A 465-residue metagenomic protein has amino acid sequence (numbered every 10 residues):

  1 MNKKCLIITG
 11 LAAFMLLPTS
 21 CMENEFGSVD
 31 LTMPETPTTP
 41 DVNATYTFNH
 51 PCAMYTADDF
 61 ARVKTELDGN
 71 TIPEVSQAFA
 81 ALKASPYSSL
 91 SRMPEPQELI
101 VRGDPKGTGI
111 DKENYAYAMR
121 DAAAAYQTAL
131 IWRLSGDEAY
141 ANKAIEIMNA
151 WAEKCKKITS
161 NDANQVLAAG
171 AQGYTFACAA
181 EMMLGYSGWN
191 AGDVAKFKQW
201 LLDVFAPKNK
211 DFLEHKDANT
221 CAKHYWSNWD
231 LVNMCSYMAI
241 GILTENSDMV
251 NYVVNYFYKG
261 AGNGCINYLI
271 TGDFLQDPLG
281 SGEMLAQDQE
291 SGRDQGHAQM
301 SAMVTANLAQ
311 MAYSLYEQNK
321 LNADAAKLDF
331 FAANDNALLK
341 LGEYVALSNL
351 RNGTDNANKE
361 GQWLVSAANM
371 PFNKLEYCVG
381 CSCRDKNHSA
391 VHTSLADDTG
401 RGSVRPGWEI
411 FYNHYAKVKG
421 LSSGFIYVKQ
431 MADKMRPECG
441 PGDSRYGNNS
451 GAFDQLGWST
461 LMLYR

Functional and structural regions predicted by a protein language model:
M1-I8: Bacterial N-terminal signal peptides that target proteins for export
G10-M15: Hydrophobic helical h-region of N-terminal Sec-dependent signal peptides in bacterial secretory/periplasmic proteins
L17-S20: C-terminal motif of bacterial Sec signal peptides marking the signal peptidase cleavage site
N24-N219, K223, L231, C235 (+3 more regions): Extracellular glycan-targeting catalytic surfaces
R133-G136, G241-E245: Hydrophobic/aromatic side-chain positions at a characteristic register within alpha-helices of tetratricopeptide repeats
A152-K156, I242, G262-I266: Helix-capping and short linker residues that terminate individual alpha-solenoid repeat units
Y225-V232, M238, I242, F257 (+1 more regions): His-enriched metal-coordination microenvironments in redox/metal-binding proteins
E245-Q318: A compositional/structural signature marking long, glycine- and acidic/polar-rich segments with frequent tryptophans
